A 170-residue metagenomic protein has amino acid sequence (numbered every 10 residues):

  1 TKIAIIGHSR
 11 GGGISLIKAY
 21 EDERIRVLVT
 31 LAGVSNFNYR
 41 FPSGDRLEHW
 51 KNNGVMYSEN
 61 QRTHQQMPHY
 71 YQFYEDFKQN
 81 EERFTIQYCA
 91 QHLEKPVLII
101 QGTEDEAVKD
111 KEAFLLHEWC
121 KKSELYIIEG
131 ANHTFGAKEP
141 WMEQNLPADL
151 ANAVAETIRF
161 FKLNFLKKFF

Functional and structural regions predicted by a protein language model:
T1-L47: Primarily recognizes the serine-hydrolase "nucleophile elbow" in alpha/beta-hydrolase and SGNH/GDSL folds
L28, L125-I127: Conserved beta-strand scaffold positions in the cores of enzyme catalytic domains, especially in NTP/NDP-utilizing
S43-Q61: A catalytic-pocket lid/entrance helix-loop region that shapes and gates access to the active site across common
Y70-C89: Active-site nucleophile elbow and catalytic-triad environment of alpha/beta-hydrolase enzymes
H92-E94, I99-Q101, D105: Short beta-strand/loop motif that positions the catalytic acidic residue of the alpha/beta-hydrolase fold
K95, V108-E118: Short alpha-helix in the alpha/beta-hydrolase fold that links the catalytic acid
E104-V108, H133: Acidic catalytic loop of the alpha/beta-hydrolase fold
A131, F135, E139-F170: Catalytic active-site module of serine/aspartate enzymes centered on a nucleophile-bearing elbow/loop
